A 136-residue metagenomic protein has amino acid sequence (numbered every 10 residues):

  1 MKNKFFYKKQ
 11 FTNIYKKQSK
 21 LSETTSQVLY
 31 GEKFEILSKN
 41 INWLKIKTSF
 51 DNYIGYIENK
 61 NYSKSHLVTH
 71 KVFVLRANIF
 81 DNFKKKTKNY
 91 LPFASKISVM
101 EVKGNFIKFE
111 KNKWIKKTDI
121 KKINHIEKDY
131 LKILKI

Functional and structural regions predicted by a protein language model:
M1-S19, Q27-Y30, L37-N40, K47-F50 (+5 more regions): SH3-family beta-barrel domains
I120-K122: Long hydrophobic alpha-helices with heptad-repeat/coiled-coil character
I136: Second-shell loop/turn segments in exported
